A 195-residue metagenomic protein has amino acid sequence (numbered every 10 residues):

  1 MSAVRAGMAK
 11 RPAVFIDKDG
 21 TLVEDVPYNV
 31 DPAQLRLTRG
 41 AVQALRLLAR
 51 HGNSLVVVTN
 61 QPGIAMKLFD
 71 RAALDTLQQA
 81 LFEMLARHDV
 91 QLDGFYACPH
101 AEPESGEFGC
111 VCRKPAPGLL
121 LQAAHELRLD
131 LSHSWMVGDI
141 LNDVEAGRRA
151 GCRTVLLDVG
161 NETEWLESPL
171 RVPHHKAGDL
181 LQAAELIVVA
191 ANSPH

Functional and structural regions predicted by a protein language model:
S2-P12, R71-D93, E102-M136, I140-H195: Asp-based, Mg2+/Mn2+-dependent phosphohydrolase catalytic module
S2-V56: Active-site neighborhood of HAD-like aspartate-dependent phosphohydrolases
D17-D19, N60, D139, D143: Acidic active-site catalytic centers that drive phospho-/nucleotidyl reactions and related ester hydrolyses
K18-G20, P99, D158: Short, small-residue-rich loop/turn micro-motifs
T21, T59, T154: Ser/Thr-centric signal marking residues that sit in or immediately flank functional binding/regulatory motifs
L22-R39, I64-A73, R87-Q91, H100-V111: Metal-dependent phosphoesterase signature
A41, L45-L81, V90-A101, G147: Substrate-recognition element of Asp-dependent hydrolases with the DxDx(T/V) motif
